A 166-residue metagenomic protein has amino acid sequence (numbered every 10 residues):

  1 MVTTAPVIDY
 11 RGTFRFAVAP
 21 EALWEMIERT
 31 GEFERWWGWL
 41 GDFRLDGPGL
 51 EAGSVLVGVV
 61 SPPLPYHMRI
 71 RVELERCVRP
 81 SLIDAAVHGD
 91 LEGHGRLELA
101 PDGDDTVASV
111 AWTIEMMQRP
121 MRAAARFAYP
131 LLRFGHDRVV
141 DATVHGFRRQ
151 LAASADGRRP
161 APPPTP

Functional and structural regions predicted by a protein language model:
M1-E51, T165-P166: Hydrophobic ligand-binding cavity/cleft-lining segments
G12-F14, L45, R69-R76, H94-P101 (+1 more regions): Hydrophobic/aromatic beta-strand elements that line small-molecule binding cavities or substrate pockets in beta-rich
F16-V18, P62-L64, R76, L91-G93 (+1 more regions): Beta-strand elements of well-folded, non-transmembrane domains
A19, R29-E32, R79, D104 (+2 more regions): Amphipathic alpha-helical protein-protein interaction surfaces
E21-E25, A100, D104, H145 (+1 more regions): Replace "anionic and nucleotidyl ligands
M26, W36, H67, P120-M121: Alpha-helix N-cap/helix-start motif
R35, R44-L91, V107, A142-P164: Glycine-rich portal/gate segments that line the openings of hydrophobic small-molecule binding cavities
A86-D141: Beta-strand/loop substructures that line and gate deep hydrophobic ligand-binding cavities in soluble
